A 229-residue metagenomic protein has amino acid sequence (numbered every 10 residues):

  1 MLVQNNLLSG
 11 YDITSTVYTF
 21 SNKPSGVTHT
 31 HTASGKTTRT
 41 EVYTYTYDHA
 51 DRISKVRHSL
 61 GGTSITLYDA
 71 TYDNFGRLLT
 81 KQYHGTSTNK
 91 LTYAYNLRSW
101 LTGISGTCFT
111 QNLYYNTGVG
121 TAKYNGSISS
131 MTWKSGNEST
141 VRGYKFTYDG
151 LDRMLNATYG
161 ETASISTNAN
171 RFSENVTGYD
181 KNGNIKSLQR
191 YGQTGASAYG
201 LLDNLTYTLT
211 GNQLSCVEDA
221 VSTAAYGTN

Functional and structural regions predicted by a protein language model:
M1-N229: Acidic/glycine-rich beta-solenoid
